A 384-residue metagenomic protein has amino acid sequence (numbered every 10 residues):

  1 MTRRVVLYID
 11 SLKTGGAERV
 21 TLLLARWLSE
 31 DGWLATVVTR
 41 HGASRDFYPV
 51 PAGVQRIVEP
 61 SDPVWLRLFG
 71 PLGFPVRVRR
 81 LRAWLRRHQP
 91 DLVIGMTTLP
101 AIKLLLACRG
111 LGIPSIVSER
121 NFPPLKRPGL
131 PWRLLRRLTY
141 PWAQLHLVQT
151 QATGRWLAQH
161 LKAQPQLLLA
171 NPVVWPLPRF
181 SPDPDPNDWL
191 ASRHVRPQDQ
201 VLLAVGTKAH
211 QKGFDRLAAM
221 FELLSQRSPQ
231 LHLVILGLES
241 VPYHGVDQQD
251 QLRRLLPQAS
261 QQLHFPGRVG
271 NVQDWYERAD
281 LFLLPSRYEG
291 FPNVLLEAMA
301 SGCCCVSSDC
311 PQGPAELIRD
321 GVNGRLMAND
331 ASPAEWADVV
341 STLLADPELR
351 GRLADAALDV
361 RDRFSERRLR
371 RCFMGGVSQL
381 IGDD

Functional and structural regions predicted by a protein language model:
L7-G15, R19-L23, W27-F69, T153-A158 (+2 more regions): N-terminal strand-loop element at the rim of the active site of nucleotide-sugar-dependent glycosyltransferases
E18-L23, Q200, A204-L223, A334: A conserved mid-protein helix/loop that constitutes part of the nucleotide-sugar donor-binding site
D46-P49, H232-Q261, L349: Short, structured helix-loop element that forms part of the nucleotide-activated donor/catalytic region
G95-A101, E119: Short His-centered aromatic/hydrophobic patch
R127-P128, R155-Q159, P172-S192: Acidic anion/phosphate-binding donor-loop and adjacent secondary structure in glycosyltransferase catalytic cores
R268, R287: Aromatic "clamp/platform" in nucleotide-sugar-dependent glycosyltransferases that forms part of the donor/acceptor
C304-S308: Short hydrophobic beta-strand element within catalytic cores of glycosyltransferases and related nucleotide-activated
A315-S341, E348-L349: Change "using UDP/GDP/dTDP sugars" to "using nucleotide sugars
